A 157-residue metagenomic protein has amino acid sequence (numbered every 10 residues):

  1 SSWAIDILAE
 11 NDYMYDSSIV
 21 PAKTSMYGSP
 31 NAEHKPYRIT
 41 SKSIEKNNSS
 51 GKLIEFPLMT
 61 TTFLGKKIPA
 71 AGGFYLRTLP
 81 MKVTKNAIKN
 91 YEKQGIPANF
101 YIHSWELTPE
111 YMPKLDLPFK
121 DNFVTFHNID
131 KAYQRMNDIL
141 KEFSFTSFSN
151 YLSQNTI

Functional and structural regions predicted by a protein language model:
S1-A98: Active-site-adjacent pocket scaffolds in enzyme catalytic domains
T78-I157: C-terminal domain-boundary segment and adjacent tail
